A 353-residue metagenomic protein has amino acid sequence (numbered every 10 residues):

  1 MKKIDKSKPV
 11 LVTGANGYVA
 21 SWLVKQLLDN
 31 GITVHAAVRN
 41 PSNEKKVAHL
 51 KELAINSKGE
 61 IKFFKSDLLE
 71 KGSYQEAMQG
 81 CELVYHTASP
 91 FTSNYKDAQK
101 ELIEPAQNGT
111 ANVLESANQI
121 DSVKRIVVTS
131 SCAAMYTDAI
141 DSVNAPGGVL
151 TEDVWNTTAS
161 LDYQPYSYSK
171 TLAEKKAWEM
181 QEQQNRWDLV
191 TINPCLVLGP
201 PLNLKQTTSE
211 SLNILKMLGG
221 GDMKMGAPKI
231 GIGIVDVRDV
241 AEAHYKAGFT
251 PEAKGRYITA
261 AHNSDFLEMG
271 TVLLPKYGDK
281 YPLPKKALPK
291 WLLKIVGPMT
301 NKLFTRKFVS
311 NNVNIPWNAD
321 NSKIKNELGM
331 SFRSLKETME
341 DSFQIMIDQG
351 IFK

Functional and structural regions predicted by a protein language model:
K3-I32: N-terminal Rossmann NAD(P)H-binding glycine-rich loop of SDR-like oxidoreductase domains
P41-N108: NAD(P)H-binding glycine-rich loop region in Rossmannoid oxidoreductase-like domains and their noncatalytic homologs
P90, K96-Y166, V190: Conserved Rossmann-fold NAD(P)-dependent oxidoreductase catalytic core, especially the SDR/UDP-sugar
S160-L189: Active-site Tyr-X1-5-Lys
D162-P165, G199-T207, M223-R238: Glycine-rich "substrate-gating" loop/helix at the edge of Rossmann-like oxidoreductase active sites
Q183-W187, G199-I214, A247-Y257: Glycine/proline-rich active-site loop of Rossmann-fold NAD(P)-dependent oxidoreductases
L215-Y257, A261-S264: Alpha-helical substrate-binding/gating segment
A243-R306, N326, L335, M339-K353: Mid/C-terminal beta-alpha module of Rossmann-like enzyme folds, strongest in SDR-family dehydrogenases/epimerases
